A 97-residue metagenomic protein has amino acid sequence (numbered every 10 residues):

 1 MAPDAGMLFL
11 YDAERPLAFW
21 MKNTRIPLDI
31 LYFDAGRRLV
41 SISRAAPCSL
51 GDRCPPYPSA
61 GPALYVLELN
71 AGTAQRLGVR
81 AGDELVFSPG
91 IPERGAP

Functional and structural regions predicted by a protein language model:
M1-P97: Compact, glycine-rich, soluble single-domain proteins
